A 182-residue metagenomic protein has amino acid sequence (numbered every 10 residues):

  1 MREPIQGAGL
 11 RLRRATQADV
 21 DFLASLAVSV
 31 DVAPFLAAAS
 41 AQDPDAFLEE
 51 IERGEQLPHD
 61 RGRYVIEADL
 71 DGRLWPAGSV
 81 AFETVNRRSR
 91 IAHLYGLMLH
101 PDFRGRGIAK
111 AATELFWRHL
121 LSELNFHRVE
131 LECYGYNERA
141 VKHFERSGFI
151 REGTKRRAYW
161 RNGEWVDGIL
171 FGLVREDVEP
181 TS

Functional and structural regions predicted by a protein language model:
M1, N162-S182: Terminal substrate-recognition subdomain of acyl/acetyltransferases
L10-S25: A short beta-loop-alpha structural element at the N-terminal edge of CoA-dependent acyl/N-acetyltransferase catalytic
R14-A18, V30-R104, H119, V174-V178: Acetyl-CoA-dependent GNAT
F22, A46-R53, A111, L115 (+1 more regions): Alpha-helical elements of Rossmann-like donor-binding domains used by nucleotide-donor carbohydrate transfer enzymes
L99, G105-H119, E138-R146: Conserved acetyl-CoA-binding loop-helix of GNAT-fold acetyltransferases
S122-E132: Conserved GNAT acetyl-CoA-binding A-motif
E130-C133, I150-V166: Conserved catalytic-core motifs of GNAT/GCN5-like acyltransferases
F144, F149, F171: Conserved active-site tyrosine of GNAT-family acetyltransferases
